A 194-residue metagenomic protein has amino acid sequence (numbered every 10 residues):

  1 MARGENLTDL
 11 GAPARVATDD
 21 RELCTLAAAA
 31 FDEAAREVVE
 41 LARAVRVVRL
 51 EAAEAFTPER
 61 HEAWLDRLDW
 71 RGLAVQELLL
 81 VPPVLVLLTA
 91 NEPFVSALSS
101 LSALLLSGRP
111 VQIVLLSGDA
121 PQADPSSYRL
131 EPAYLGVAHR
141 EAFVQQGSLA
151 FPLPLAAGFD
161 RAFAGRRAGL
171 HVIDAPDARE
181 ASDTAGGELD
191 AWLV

Functional and structural regions predicted by a protein language model:
M1, R161-V194: Glycine/aspartate-rich loop-and-adjacent alpha/beta segment that forms the canonical ThDP
M1-W64, V194: Low-complexity, highly charged intrinsically disordered N-terminal segments that act as targeting/localization
C24, P82-V84, S102, A181 (+1 more regions): Domain-scale terminal segments
R43, A123, D183-A185: Generic alpha-helix signal with a bias toward terminal, lower-confidence helices and secondary-structure junctions
R46-A123, S127-L130, R140-A157, A162: Thiamine diphosphate
Y134-V137: A structural-propensity feature for long, helix-poor, extended segments
